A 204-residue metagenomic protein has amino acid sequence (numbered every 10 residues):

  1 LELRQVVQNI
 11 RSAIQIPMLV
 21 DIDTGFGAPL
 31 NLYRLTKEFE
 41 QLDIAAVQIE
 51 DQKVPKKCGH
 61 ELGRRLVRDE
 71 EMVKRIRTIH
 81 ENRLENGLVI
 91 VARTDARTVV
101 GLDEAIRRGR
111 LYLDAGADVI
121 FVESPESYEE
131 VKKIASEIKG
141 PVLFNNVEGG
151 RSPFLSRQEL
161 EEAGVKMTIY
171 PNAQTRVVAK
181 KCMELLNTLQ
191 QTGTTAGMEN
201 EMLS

Functional and structural regions predicted by a protein language model:
L1-Y170, R176-M183, N187: Alpha/beta enzyme core
L189-S204: Flexible C-terminal active-site loop/helix
